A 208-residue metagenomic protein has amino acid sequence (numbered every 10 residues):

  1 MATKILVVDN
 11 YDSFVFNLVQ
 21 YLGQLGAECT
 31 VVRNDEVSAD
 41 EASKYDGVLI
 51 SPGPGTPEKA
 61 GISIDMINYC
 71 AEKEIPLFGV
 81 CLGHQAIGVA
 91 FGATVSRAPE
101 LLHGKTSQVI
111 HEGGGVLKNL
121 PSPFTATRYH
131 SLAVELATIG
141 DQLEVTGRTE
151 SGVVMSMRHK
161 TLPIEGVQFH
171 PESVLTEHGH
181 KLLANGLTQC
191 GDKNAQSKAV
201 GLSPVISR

Functional and structural regions predicted by a protein language model:
A2-L6: Extreme N-terminal starter segment of soluble prokaryotic enzymes
N10: Acidic di-acidic motifs
V19-E28: Two-component/phosphorelay signaling modules centered on CheY-like receiver
E28-N34: Short hydrophobic/Thr-rich beta-strand motif most characteristic of the beta2 strand and flanking loop of CheY-like
E36-Y45, T138: Short amphipathic alpha-helix with an adjacent loop that forms part of the alpha/beta core around
K44-N119, P123, L183-A184: Cysteine-nucleophile active-site neighborhood
G115-L162: Catalytic beta-strand/loop cores that center a nucleophilic Ser/Cys/Thr and support acyl-enzyme chemistry
V174-R208: Acyltransferase
